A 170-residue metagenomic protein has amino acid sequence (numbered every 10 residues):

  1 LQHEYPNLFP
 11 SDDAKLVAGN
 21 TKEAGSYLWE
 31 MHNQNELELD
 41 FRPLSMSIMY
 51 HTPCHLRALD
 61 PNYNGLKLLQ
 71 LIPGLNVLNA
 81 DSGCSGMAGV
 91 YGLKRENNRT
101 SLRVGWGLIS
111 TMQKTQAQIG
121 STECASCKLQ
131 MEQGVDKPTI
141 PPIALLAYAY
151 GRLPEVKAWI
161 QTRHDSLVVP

Functional and structural regions predicted by a protein language model:
L1-P170: Iron-sulfur cluster-binding electron-transfer modules in prokaryotic oxidoreductases
